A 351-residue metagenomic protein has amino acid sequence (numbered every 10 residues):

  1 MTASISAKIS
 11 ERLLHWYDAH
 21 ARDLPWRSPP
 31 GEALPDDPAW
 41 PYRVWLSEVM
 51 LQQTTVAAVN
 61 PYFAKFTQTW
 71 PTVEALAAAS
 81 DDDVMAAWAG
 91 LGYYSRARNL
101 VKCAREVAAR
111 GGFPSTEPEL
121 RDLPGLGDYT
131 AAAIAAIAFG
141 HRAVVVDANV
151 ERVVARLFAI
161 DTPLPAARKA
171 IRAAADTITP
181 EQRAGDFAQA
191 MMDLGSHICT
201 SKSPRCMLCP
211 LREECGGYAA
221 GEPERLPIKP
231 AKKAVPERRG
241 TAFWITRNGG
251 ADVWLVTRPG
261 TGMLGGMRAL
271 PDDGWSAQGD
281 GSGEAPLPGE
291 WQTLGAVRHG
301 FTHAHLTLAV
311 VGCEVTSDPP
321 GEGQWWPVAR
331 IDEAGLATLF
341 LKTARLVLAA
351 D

Functional and structural regions predicted by a protein language model:
M1-E32, S196-D351: Intrinsically disordered, low-complexity, charged terminal extensions of DNA damage-control enzymes
E11-R12, W16-E224, V235: Catalytic cores of DNA base-excision repair glycosylases
